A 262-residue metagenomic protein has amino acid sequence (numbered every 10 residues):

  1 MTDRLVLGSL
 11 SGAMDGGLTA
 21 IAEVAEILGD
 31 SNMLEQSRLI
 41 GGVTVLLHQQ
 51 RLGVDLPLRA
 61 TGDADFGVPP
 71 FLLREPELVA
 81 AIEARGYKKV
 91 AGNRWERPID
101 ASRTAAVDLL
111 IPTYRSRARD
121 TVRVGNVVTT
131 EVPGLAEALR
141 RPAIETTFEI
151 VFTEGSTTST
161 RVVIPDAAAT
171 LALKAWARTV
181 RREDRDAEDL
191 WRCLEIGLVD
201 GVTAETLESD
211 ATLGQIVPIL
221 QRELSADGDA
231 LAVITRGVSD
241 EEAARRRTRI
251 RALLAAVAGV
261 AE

Functional and structural regions predicted by a protein language model:
M1-E262: Compositionally biased terminal segments of proteins
